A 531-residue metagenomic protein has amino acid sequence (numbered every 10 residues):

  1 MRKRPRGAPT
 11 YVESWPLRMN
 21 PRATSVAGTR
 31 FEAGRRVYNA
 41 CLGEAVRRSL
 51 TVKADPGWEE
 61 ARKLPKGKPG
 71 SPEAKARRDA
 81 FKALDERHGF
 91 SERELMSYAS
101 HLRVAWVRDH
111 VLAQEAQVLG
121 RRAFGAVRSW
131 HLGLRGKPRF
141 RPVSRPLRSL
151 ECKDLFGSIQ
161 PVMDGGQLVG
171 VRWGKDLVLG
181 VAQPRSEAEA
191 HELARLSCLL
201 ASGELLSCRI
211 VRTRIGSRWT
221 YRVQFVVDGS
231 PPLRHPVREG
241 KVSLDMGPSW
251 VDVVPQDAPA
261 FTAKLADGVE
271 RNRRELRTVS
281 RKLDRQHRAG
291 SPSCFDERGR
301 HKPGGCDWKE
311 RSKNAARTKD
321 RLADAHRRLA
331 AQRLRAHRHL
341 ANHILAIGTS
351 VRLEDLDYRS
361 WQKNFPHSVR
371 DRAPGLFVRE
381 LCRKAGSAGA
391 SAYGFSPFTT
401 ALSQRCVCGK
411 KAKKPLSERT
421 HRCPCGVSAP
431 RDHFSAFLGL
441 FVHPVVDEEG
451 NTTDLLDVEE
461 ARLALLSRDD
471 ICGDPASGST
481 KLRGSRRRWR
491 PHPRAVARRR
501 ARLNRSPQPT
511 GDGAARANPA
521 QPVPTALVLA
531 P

Functional and structural regions predicted by a protein language model:
M1-E115, A530: Gly/serine-rich nucleotide phosphate-binding loop at the start of the catalytic core of nucleotide/ADP-ribose-handling
R2-P5, C208-T213, V226-R234: Catalytic micro-motifs at enzyme active sites that drive phosphoryl/nucleotidyl and oxygen chemistry
G7-V12, M19-P21, V26, R35 (+11 more regions): Nucleic-acid-interacting cores, centered on viral/eukaryotic replication and modification enzymes
C41, L119-A126, W130, H433-H443: Stable alpha-helical structural segments in soluble proteins, enriched in small hydrophobic residues
L42-S49, K53, V127-P138, G389: Long, hydrophobic, amphipathic alpha-helical segments used as structural scaffolds
G57-P69, P138-S158, R300-P303, E459-S477 (+1 more regions): Amphipathic alpha-helical surface "interface" segments used for docking/oligomerization or membrane association within
K63-T213, R327, D371: Acidic carboxylate diad motif detector
W219-P531: Positively charged, helix-rich recognition surfaces that bind polyanionic ligands
